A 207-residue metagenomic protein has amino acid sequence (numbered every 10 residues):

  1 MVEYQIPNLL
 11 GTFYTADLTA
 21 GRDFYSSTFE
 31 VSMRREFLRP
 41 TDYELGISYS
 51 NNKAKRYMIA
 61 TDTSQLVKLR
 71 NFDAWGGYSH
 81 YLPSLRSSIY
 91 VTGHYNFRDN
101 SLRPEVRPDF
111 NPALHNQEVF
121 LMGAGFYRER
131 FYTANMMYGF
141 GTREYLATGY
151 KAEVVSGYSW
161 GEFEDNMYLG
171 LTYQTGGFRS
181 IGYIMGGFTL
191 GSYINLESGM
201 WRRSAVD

Functional and structural regions predicted by a protein language model:
M1-T133, K151, Q174-D207: Gram-negative/organellar outer-membrane beta-barrel architecture
D23, S159-G161: Short, surface-exposed acidic/glycine-rich loop or hinge patches that mediate macromolecular interfaces
Q65, T142-Y145, E162: Short, solvent-exposed beta-strand/turn "edge" segments of beta-rich domains on protein surfaces
T133-R143: Outer-membrane beta-barrel biogenesis signature
G149-K151, L169: Long, K/E/R/D-enriched contiguous segments that form extended
W160, Y173-Q174: Hydrophobic alpha-helical segments and helix pairs
N166-Y168, Y173: Hard-cation-handling environments
